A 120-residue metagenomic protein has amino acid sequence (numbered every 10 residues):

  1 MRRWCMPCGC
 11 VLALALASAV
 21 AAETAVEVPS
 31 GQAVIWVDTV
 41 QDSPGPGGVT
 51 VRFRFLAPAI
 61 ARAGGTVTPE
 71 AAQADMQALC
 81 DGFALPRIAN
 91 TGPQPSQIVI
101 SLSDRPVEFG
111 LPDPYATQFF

Functional and structural regions predicted by a protein language model:
M1-W4: Positively charged n-region of N-terminal signal peptides that target proteins for export
P7-A17: Bacterial N-terminal signal peptides
L12-A13, E23-G31, A71-L79: Short linear motifs at secondary-structure transitions and domain/linker junctions
V20-G65, R105-P106, L111-P114: N-terminal secretory-pathway/extracellular module detecting exported/lumenal segments and adjacent signal-anchor/first
R54-V99: Mature extracytoplasmic domains of secretory-pathway proteins
P93-F120: Polar/charged, Gly/Pro-rich intrinsically disordered segments
